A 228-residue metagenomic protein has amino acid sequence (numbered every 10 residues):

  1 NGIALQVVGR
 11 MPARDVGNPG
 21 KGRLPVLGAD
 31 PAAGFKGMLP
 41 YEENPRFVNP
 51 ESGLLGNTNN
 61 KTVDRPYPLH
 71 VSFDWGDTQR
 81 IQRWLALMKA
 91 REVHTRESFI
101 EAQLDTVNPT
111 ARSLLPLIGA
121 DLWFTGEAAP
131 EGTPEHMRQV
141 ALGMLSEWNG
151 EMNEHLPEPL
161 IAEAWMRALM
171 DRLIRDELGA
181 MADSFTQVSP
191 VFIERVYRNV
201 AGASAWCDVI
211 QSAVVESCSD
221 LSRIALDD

Functional and structural regions predicted by a protein language model:
N1, L69-W123: Proteins synthesized as precursors that undergo proteolytic processing into mature forms
G2-A4, M11-V16, L55, E101-D228: Acidic, low-complexity N-terminal propeptides/linkers enriched in Ser/Thr/Asp/Gly that mediate export, maturation
G2-R91, E151-E154, M166-R175, A180-S184 (+1 more regions): Hydrophobic alpha-helical segments
L27, Q79, R91-H94, A129 (+2 more regions): Short coil/turn linker and secondary-structure boundary residues
